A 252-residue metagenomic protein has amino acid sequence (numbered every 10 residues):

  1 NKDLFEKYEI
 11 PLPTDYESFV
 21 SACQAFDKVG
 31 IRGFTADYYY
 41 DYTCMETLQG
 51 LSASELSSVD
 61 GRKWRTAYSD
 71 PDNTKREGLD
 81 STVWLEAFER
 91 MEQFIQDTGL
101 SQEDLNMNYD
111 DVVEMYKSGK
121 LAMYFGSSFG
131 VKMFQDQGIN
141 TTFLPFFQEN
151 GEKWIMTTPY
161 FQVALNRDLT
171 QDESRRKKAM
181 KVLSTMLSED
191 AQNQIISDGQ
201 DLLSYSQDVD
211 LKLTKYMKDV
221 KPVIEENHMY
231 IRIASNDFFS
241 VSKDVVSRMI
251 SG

Functional and structural regions predicted by a protein language model:
N1-V20, Q24, I31, Y38-P71 (+2 more regions): Periplasmic solute-binding protein
K7-L12, E92-N108, K120, Q137-N140: A local structural motif
Y8, Q135-D198: Extracytoplasmic/periplasmic substrate-recognition and gating elements
Y16-S21, Q102-K117: Short helix-initiation/N-cap motifs at beta->coil->alpha
C23-A25, T66-L105: Glycine-centered hinge/linker elements that transmit conformational signals in sensory and ligand-binding systems
D37, Y109, F125-V131, P159-F161: Beta->alpha turn/N-cap motifs
A122-S127, T142: Paired acidic/hydrophobic, glycine-rich loop segments that form the ligand-binding mouth/hinge of periplasmic-binding
T157, S197-G252: C-terminal capping/gating helix-and-loop segments adjacent to ligand/active sites or protein-protein/ligand interfaces
